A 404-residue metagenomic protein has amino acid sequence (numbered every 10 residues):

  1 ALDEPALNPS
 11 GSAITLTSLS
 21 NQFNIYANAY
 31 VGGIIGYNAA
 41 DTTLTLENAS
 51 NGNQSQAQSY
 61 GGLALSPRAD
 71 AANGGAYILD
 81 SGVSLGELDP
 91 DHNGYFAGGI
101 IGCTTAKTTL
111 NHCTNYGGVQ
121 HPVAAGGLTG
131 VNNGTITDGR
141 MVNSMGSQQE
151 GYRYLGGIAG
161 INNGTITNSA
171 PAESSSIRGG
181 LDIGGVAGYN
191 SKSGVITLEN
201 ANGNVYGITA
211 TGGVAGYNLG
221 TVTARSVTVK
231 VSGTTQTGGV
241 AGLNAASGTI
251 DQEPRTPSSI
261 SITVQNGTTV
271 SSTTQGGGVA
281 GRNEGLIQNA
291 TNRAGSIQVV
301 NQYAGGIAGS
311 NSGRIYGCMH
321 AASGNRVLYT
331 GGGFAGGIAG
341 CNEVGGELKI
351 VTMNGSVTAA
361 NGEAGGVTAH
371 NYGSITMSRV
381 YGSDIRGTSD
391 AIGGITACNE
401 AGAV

Functional and structural regions predicted by a protein language model:
A1-V404: Surface-exposed loop/turn motifs in large extracellular/passenger domains
